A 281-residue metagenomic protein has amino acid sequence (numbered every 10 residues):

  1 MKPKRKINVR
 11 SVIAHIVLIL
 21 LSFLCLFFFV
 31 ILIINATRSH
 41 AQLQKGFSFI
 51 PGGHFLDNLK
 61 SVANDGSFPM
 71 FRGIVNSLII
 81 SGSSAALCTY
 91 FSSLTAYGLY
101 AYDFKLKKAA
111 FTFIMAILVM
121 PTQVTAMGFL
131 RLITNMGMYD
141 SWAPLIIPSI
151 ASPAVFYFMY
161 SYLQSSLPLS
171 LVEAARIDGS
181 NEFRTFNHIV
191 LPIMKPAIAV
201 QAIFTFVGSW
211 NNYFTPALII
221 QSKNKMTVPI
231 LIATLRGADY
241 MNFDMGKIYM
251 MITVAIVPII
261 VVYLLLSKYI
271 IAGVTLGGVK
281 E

Functional and structural regions predicted by a protein language model:
K2-E281: A structural signal for multi-pass alpha-helical bundles of membrane permease subunits that mediate small-molecule
